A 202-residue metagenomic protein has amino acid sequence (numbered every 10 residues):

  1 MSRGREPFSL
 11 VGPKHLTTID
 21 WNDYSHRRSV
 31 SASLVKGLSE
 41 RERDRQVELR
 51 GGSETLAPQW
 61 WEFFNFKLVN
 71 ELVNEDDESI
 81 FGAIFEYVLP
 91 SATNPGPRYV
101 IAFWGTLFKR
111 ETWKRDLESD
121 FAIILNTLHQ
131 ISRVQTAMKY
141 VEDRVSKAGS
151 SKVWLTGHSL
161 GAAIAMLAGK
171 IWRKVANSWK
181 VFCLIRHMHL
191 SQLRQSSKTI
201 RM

Functional and structural regions predicted by a protein language model:
M1-F66: N-terminal low-complexity, Ser/Thr- and acidic-residue-enriched intrinsically disordered segments
Q46-T156, I171-S191, Q195-K198: A conserved cap/lid and substrate-binding interface adjacent to the catalytic center of lipid-processing enzymes
G157-G161, A165: Gly/Ala-rich beta-loop-alpha elbow adjacent to hydrolase catalytic centers
M166-K170: Short, hydrophobic alpha-helix immediately C-terminal to the catalytic nucleophile
R201-M202: PRPP-dependent phosphoribosyltransferase catalytic core
